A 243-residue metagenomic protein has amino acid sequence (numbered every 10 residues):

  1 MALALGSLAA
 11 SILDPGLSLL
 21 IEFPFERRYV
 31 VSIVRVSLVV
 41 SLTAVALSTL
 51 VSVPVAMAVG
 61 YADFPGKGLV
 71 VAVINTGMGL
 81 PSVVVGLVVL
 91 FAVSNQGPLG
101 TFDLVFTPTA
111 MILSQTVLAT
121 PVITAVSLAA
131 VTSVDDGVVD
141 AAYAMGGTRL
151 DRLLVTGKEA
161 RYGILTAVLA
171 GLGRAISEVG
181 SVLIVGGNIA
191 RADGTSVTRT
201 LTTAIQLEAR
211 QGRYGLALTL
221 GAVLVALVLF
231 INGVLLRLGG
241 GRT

Functional and structural regions predicted by a protein language model:
A2-A46, A58, A62, T156 (+1 more regions): Periplasmic/extracellular loop-to-transmembrane helix junction in inner-membrane transport proteins
L5-I21, V85-T116, G186-T195: Membrane-interfacial helix termini and adjacent extracytoplasmic/periplasmic loops of multi-pass transporters
F25, L183-L229, G233: Interhelical loop and adjacent transmembrane-helix boundary motif in polytopic membrane transport permeases
S41, V45-V53, M57, V83 (+8 more regions): Hydrophobic positions within alpha-helical transmembrane segments of bacterial inner-membrane proteins
V55-V89: Cytoplasmic-entry segments and transmembrane alpha-helices of multi-pass inner-membrane transporters
P65, G147-T148: Short coil/turn motifs that cap or connect alpha-helices
A125-D136, Y143, L154-V155, R210 (+1 more regions): C-terminal transmembrane helix and the adjacent membrane-cytosol boundary/short C-terminal tail of inner/organellar
V126-S127, V131, R149-V182: Transmembrane alpha-helices
